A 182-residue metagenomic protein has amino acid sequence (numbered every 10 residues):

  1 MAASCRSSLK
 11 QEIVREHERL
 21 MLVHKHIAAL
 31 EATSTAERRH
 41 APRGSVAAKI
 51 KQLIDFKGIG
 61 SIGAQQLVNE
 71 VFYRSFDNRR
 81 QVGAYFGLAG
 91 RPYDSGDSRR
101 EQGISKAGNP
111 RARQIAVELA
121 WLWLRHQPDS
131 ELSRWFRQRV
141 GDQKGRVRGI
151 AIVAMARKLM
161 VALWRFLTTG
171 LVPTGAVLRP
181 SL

Functional and structural regions predicted by a protein language model:
M1-L182: A detector of single, family-specific signature residues that are central to catalytic or substrate-handling motifs
